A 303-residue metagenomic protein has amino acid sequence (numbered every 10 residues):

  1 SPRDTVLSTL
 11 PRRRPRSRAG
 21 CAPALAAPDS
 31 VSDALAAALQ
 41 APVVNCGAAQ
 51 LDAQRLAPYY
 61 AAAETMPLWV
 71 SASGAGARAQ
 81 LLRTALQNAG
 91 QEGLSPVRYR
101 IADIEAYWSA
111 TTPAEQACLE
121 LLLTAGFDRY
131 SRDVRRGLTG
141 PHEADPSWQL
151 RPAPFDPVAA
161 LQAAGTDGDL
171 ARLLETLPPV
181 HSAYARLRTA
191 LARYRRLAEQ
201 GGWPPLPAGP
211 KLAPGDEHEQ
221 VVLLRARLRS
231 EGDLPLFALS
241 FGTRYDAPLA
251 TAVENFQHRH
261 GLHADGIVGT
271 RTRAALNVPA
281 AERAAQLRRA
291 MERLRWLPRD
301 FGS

Functional and structural regions predicted by a protein language model:
S1-D4, S8-P23: Low-complexity basic/metal-binding stretches
C21, L25-S303: Auxiliary tRNA-acceptor-end handling modules of aminoacyl-tRNA synthetases
